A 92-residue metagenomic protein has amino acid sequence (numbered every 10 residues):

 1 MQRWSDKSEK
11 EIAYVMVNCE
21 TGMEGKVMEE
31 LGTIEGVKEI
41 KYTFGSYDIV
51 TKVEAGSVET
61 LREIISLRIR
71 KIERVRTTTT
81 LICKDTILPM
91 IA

Functional and structural regions predicted by a protein language model:
M1-A92: A compositional/biophysical signature of low hydrophobicity enriched in polar/charged and small residues
